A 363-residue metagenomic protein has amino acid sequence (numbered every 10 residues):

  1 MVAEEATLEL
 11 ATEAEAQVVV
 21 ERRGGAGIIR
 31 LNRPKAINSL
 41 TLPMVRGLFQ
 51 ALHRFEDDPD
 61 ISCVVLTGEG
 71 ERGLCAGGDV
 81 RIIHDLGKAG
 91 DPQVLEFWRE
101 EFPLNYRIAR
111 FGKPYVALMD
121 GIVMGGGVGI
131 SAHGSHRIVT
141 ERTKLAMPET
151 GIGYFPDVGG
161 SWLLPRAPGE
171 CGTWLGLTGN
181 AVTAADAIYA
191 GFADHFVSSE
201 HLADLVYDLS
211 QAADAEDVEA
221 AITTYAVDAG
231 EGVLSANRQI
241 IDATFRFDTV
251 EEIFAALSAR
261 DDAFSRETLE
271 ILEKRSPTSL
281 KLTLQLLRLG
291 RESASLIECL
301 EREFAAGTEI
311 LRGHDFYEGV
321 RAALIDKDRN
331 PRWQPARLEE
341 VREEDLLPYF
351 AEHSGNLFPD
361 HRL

Functional and structural regions predicted by a protein language model:
M1-T67, P92, Y106, P348 (+1 more regions): Conserved CoA-thioester-binding segment of acyl-CoA-metabolizing enzymes
L66, D79, I130-S131, D186-A187 (+2 more regions): Hydrophobic/aromatic residues within transmembrane alpha-helices of multi-pass small-molecule transporters
G68-P103, G153: Glycine- (often His-adjacent) and acidic-residue-rich active-site loop that binds/positions the CoA thioester
I108-I152, W174-L175, G179-N180, A184: Glycine-rich beta-to-alpha active-site loop
G159-W162, R166-D217: Contiguous mid-protein beta-loop-alpha structural module that forms a pocket-lining wall or clamp of enzyme active
F192, V197-R275: Amphipathic alpha-helical blocks and their helix-capping loop/short-beta junctions
F254-R260, R266-A305, L311, D315: Substrate-recognition/cap regions that form aromatic- and gly/pro-loop-enriched pockets for small-molecule ligands
A306, H314, E318-L363: C-terminal amphipathic alpha-helical interaction region
